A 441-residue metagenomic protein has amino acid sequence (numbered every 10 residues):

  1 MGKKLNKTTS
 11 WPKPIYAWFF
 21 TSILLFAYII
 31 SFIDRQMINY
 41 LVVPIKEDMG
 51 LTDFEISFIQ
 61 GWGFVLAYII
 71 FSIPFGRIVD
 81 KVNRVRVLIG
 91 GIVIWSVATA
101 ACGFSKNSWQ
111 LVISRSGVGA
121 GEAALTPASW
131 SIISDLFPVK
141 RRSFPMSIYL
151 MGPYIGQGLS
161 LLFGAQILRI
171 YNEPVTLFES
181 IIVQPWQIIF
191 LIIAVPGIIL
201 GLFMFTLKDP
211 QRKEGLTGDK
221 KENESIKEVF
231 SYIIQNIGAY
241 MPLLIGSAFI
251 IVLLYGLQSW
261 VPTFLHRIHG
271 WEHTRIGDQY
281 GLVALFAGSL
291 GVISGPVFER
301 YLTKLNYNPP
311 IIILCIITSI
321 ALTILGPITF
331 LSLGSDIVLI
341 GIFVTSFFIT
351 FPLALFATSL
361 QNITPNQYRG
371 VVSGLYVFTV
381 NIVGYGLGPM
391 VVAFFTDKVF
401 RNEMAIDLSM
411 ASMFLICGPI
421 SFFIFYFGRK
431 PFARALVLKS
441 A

Functional and structural regions predicted by a protein language model:
L5-K13, P210-L243, I268: Juxtamembrane intracellular "pre-TM" segments in multi-pass secondary transporters
I38-N39, N236-V292, T350-L353, A357 (+1 more regions): Extracytoplasmic gate region of multi-pass secondary transporters
N39-I70: Extracellular/periplasmic helix-loop-helix junction of adjacent transmembrane segments in MFS-like secondary
G50, N83, F104-Q110, P138 (+1 more regions): Helix-breaking motifs and short loop linkers at transmembrane-helix boundaries and internal kinks in secondary membrane
G61-G76, L282-G295: Central cavity-lining transmembrane alpha-helices of secondary-active solute carriers, predominantly the Major
I70-S108: Conserved MFS/SLC helix-loop-helix module at the cytosolic interface between two early adjacent transmembrane helices
S114-P153: Cytoplasmic helix-loop-helix junction between adjacent transmembrane helices in 12-TM secondary transporters
Y149, P153-F205: Helix-loop-helix hairpin linking two adjacent transmembrane segments in secondary transporters
